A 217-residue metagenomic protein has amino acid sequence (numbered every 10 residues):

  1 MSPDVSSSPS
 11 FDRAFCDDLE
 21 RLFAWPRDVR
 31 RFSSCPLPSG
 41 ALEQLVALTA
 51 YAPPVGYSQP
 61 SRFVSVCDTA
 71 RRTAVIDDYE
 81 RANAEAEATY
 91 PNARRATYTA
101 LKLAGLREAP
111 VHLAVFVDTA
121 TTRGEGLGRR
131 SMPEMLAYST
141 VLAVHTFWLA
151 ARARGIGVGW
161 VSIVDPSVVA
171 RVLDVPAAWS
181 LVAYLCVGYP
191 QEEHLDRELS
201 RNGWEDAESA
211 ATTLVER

Functional and structural regions predicted by a protein language model:
M1-P36, A41-Q44, L48: N-terminal targeting/leader regions
S2-F15, D28-V29, A183-R217: C-terminal helix-cap and adjacent tail motif
L22, H112-A114, Y184-C186: Conserved hydrophobic/aromatic beta-strand scaffold that supports enzyme active sites
T49-A50, L113, T119-V172: Small-aliphatic-rich amphipathic alpha-helix that forms the alpha element of a beta-alpha
Y51-G56: Glycine-rich phosphate/pyrophosphate-binding beta-alpha loops
Q59-T140: Glycine/small-residue-rich phosphate/adenosyl-binding loop
N83-P91, L103, D174-R197: A glycine-rich helix N-cap at a beta->alpha junction
A109-V111, R154, L181-A183: Generic beta-strand structural signal
